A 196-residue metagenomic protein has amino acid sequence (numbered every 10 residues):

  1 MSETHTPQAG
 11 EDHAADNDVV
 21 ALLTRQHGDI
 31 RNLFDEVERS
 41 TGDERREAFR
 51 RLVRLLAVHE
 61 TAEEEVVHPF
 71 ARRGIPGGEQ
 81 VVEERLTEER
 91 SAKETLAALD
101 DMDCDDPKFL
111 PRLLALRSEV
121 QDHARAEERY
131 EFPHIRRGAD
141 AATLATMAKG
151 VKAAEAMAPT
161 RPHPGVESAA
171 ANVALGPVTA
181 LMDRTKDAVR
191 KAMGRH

Functional and structural regions predicted by a protein language model:
M1-H196: Small-residue-biased structural context
